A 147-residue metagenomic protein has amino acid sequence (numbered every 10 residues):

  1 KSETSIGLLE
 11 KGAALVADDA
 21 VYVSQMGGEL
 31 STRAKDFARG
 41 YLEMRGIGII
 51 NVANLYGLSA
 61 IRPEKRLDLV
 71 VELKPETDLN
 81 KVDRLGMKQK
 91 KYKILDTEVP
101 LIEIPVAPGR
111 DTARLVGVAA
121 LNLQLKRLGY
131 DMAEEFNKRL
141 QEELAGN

Functional and structural regions predicted by a protein language model:
K1-E3, K35-D36, I50-A53, K88-K93 (+1 more regions): Short, low-complexity, polar/charged sequence segments that are solvent-exposed and flexible
K1-L15: A conserved segment at the C-terminal end of the G1
K11-P75: Conserved nucleotide-sensing/catalytic segment adjacent to the nucleotide-binding pocket in NTP-handling enzymes
D68-N147: Conserved NTP phosphate-binding and transfer environment spanning the P-loop NTPase/kinase superfamily
